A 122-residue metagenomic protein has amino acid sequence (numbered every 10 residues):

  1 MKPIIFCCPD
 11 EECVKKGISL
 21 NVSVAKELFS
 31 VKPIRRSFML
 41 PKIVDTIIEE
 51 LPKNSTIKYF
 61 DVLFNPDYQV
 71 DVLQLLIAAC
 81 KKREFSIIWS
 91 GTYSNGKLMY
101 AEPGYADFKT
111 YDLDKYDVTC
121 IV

Functional and structural regions predicted by a protein language model:
M1-S23, D67-V70: Glycine-rich P-loop/Walker A and Walker A-like loops and their local beta1-loop-alpha1 context in P-loop NTPases
K2-I5, N54-T56, E84-S86: Residue-level preference for the first positions of well-ordered beta-strands
V14-I18, L51-N54, K81-R83: Short glycine/proline-enriched coil/turn segments at helix->beta-strand junctions
L20-L28, S86-S90: A generic structural motif
V24-E49: Short glycine-rich substrate-engagement loop in P-loop NTPases that contacts/grips substrate
D45-L51, L75, A79: Compositional signal for N-terminal targeting/processing segments
E50-Y68: Conserved P-loop NTPase "ATPase switch" module shared by AAA+ and STAND
V62-V122: Replace "adjacent to P-loop NTPase cores in ATP/GTP-dependent enzymes" with "adjacent to NTP-binding cores
